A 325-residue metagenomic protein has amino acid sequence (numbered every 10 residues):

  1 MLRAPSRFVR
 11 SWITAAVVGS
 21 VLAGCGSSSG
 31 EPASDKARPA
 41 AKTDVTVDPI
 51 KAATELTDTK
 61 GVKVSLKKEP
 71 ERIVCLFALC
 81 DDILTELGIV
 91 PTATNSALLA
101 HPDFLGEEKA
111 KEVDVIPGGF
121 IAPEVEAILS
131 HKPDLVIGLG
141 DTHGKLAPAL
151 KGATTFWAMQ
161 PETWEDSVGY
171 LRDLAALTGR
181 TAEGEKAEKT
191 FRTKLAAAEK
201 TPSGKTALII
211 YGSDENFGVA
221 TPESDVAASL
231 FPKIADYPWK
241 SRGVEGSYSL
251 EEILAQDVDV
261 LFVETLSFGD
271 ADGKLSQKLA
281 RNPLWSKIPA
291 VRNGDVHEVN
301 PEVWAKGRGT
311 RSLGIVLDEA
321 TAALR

Functional and structural regions predicted by a protein language model:
L2-L79, A182-L208, S267-Q277, V299 (+1 more regions): Bacterial Sec-exported substrate-binding components of ABC uptake systems
T59-G61, I116-V125, R242-S249: Short helix-initiation/N-cap motifs at beta->coil->alpha
R72, F77-A127, H131: A short, structured surface patch at a secondary-structure boundary
L98, G218-G246, V303: Alpha-helical, coiled-coil/dimerization segments enriched in small aliphatic residues
L99-F104, H143-K145, Q160-D173, T206-A228 (+1 more regions): Extracytoplasmic ligand-binding site segments that recognize negatively charged/polar headgroups
V125, L129-G138, T155, I253 (+1 more regions): Proline-aspartate-enriched helix->loop->beta-strand connector
K145-D214, D295, V303-R325: Extracytoplasmic substrate-binding proteins
E185, V260-R325: Structured C-terminal subdomain patch of bacterial secreted/periplasmic proteins
